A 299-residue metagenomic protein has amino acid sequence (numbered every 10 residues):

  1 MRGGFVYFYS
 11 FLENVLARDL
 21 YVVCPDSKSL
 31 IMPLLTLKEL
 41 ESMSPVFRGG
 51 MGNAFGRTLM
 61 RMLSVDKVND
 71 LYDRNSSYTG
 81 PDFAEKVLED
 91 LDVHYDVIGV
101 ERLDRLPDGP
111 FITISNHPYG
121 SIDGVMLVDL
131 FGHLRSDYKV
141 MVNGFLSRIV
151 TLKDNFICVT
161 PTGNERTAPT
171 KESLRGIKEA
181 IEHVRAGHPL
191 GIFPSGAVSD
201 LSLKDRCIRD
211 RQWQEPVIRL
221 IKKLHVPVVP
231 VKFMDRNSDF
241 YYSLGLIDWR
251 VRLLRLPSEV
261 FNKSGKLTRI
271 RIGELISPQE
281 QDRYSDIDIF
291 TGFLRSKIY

Functional and structural regions predicted by a protein language model:
F5-F11, Y21: Aromatic (phenylalanine/tyrosine) cluster motif
L30-H117, G124-M126, H133-D137, K153: Membrane-anchoring hydrophobic helices of lipid-metabolizing enzymes
P33-L37, K171-Y299: Non-catalytic C-terminal accessory region of glycerolipid acyltransferases and related lyso-lipid remodeling enzymes
I114-N116, C158-T167, L201-K204: Short, basic, glycine/proline-bearing loop/turn elements
H117-S121, V198-S199: Gly/Ser/Thr-rich loops at beta-strand to alpha-helix junctions that form or flank small-molecule/cofactor-binding
D137-S173, I177-K178: Conserved nucleotide-cofactor-binding alpha/beta core module
